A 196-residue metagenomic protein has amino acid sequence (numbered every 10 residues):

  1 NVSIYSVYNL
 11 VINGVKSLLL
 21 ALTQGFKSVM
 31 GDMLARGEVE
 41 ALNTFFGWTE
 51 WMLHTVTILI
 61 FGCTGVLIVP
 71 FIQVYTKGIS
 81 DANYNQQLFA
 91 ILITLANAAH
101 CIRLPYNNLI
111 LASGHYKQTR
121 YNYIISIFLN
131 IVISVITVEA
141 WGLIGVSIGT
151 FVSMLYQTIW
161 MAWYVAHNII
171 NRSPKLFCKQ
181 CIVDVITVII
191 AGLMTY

Functional and structural regions predicted by a protein language model:
N1-N13, E40-T44, A82-Q87: Interfacial/gating helices of multi-pass transporter permease domains
S3-Q24, V56-I60, I93-H100, Q157: Transmembrane helix-bundle signature of multi-pass secondary active exporters and lipid flippases
N9, F45, T49-G65, I144-V165 (+1 more regions): Short alpha-helical transmembrane segments in multi-pass integral membrane proteins
I12-E50, N107-A112: Helix-loop junctions and terminal segments of transmembrane helices in multi-pass membrane transport/translocation
T64-N97, I170: Interfacial segments at transmembrane-helix termini and the short loops linking adjacent helices
I91, S126, K179-Y196: Transmembrane alpha-helical segments of multi-pass transport proteins
T94-S126, I136: Membrane-interface junctions at transmembrane-helix termini in multi-pass inner-membrane proteins
K117, I124-I159, H167, R172 (+1 more regions): Membrane-interface helix-loop junctions in multi-pass transport and translocation proteins
